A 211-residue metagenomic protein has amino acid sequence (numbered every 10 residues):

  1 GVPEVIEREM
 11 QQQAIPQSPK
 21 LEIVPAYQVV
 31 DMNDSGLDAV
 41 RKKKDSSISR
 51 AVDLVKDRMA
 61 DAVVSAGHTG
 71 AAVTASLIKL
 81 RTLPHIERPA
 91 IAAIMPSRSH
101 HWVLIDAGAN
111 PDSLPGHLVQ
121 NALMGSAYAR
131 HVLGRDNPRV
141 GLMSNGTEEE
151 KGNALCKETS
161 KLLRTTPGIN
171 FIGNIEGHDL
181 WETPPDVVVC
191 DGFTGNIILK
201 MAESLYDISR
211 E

Functional and structural regions predicted by a protein language model:
G1, V24, S65-G67, I94-M95 (+3 more regions): Short beta-strand segments
G1-R8, Q13: N-terminal phosphate-binding or glycine-rich loops at protein starts, especially the Walker A/P-loop of NTPases
E4, P111-G177, D186: Glycine-rich phosphate/diphosphate-binding loop of Rossmann-like nucleotide-binding domains
I6-E7, D45-R58, A62-S76, L83 (+5 more regions): Short glycine/serine/threonine-rich phosphate/pyrophosphate-binding segments that cradle anionic phosphate groups
I15-A60: Phosphate/nucleotide-donor binding subsite
L21, W102, I169: Short, conserved active-site loop motifs that form the nucleotide-linked donor/cofactor pocket
Q28-V29, H68-G70, I78, N145-E148 (+1 more regions): Short glycine-rich anion-binding loops that position phosphate/pyrophosphate groups of nucleotides and phosphorylated
L77-A90, I94-L104, E182-E211: Glycine-rich phosphate/nucleotide-binding loop
